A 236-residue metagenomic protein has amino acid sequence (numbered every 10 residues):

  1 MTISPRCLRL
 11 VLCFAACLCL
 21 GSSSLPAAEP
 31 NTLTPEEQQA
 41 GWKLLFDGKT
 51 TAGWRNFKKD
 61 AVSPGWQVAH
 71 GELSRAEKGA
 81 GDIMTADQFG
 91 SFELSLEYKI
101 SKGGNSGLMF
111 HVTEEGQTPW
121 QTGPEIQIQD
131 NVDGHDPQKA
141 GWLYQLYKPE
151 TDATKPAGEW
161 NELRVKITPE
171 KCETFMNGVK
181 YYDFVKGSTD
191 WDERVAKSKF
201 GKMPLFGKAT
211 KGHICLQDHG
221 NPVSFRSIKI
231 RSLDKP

Functional and structural regions predicted by a protein language model:
M1-F14: Bacterial N-terminal signal peptides that target proteins for export
I3, A16-L18, A28, C215: Intrinsic disorder/low-complexity signature
P5, S23-L25: Compositionally biased regions
V11-S23: Bacterial N-terminal signal peptides
L25-P236: Carbohydrate-interacting regions of secretory-pathway proteins
